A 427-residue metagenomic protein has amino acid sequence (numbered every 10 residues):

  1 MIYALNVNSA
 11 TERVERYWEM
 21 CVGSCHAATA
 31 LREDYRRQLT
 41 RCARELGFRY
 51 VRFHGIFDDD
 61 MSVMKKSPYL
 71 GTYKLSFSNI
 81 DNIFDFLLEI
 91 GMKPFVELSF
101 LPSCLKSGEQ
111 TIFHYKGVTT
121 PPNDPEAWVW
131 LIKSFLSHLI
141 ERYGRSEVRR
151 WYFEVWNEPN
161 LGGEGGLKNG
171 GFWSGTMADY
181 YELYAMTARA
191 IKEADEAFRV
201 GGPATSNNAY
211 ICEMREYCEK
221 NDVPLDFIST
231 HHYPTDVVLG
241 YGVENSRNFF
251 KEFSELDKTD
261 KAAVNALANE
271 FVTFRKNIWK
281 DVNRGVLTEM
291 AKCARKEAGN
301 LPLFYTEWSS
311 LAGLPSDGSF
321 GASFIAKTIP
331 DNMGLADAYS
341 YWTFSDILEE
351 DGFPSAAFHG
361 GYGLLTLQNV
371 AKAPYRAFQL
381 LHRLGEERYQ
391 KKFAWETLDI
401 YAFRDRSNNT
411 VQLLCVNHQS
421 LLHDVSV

Functional and structural regions predicted by a protein language model:
M1-R49, H54: Mature N-terminal, pre-catalytic/accessory segment of carbohydrate-active enzymes
M1-S9, E33-L39, L75-N82, L139-R142 (+5 more regions): Alpha-helical scaffolding within the catalytic cores of extracellular/periplasmic polymer-degrading hydrolases
S24, H54, W156, H231 (+2 more regions): Conserved residues at the C-terminal ends of beta-strands
A28-R32, M61-S62, V238, L422-H423: Short, solvent-exposed loop/turn elements at domain surfaces
L46-W279, G299: Substrate-binding cleft and catalytic face of glycoside hydrolase catalytic domains, especially the flexible beta-alpha
H54, P203, T230-H231, T306 (+2 more regions): Generic beta-strand/beta-sheet core signal
V223, F227, A263-F353, A357-G360 (+2 more regions): Catalytic-core region of carbohydrate-active enzymes that cleave or remodel glycosidic bonds
T397-V427: Carbohydrate-binding surface patches
